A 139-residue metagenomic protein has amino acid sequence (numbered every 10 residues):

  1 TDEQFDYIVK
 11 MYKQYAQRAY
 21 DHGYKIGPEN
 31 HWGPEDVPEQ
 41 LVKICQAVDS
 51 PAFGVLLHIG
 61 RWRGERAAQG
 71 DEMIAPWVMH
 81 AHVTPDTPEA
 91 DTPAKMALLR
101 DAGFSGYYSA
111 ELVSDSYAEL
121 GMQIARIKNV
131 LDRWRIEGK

Functional and structural regions predicted by a protein language model:
T1-G54, G64: Active-site acidic/histidine proton-transfer and metal-coordination neighborhood in alpha/beta enzyme cores
E35-K139: Histidine-acidic metal/acid-base catalytic patches
